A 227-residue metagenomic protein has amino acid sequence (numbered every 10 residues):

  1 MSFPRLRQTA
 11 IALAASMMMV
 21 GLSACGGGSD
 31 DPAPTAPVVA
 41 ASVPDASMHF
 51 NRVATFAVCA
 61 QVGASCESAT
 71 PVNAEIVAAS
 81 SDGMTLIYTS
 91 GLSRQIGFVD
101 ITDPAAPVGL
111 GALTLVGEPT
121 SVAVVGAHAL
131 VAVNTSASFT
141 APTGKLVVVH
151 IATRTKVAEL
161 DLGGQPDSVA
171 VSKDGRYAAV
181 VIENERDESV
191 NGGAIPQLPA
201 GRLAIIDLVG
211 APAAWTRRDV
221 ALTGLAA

Functional and structural regions predicted by a protein language model:
S2-L13: Bacterial N-terminal signal peptides that target proteins for export
V20-A24: C-terminal motif of bacterial Sec signal peptides marking the signal peptidase cleavage site
C25-P34: Bacterial lipoprotein signal-peptidase II cleavage site
P34-S42: Low-complexity, Pro/Ser/Thr-rich intrinsically disordered segments of extracellular/cell-surface proteins
V43-A227: Mobile, glycine-rich extracellular loop/lid and propeptide segments that shape or gate substrate/ligand access
